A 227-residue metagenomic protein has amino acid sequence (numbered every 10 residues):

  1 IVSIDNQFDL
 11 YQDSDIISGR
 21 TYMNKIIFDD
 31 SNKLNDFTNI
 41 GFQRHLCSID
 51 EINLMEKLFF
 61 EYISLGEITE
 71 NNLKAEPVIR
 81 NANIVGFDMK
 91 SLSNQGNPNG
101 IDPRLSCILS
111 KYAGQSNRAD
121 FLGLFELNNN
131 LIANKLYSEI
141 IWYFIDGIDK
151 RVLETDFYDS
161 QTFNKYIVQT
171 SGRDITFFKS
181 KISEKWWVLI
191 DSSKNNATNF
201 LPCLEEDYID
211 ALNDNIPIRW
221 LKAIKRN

Functional and structural regions predicted by a protein language model:
I1-N227: Conserved alpha-helical scaffold segments that buttress catalytic/binding sites
